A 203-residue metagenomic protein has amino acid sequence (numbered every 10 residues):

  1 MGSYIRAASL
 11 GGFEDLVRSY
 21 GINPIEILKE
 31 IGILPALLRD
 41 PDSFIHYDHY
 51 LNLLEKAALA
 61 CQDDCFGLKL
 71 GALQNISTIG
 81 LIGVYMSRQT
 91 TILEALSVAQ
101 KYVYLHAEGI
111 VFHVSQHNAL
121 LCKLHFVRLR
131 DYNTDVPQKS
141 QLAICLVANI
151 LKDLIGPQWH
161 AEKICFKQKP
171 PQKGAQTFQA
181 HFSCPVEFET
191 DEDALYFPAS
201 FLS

Functional and structural regions predicted by a protein language model:
M1-H125: N-terminal low-complexity or simple alpha-helical regulatory segments that function as activation/interaction modules
I92-S203: Alpha-helical bundle regulatory/interaction domains
